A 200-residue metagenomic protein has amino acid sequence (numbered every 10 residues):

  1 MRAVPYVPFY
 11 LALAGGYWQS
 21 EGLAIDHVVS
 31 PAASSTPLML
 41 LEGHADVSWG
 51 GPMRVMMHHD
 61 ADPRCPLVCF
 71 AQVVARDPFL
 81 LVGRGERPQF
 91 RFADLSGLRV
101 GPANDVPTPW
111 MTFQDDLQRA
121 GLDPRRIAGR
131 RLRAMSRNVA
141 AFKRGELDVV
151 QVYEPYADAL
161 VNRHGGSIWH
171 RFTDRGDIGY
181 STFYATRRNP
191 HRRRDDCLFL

Functional and structural regions predicted by a protein language model:
M1-R125, G129-A141, D148-P155, I168-I178: Short, glycine-/small- and polar/acidic-enriched structural segments that line small-molecule recognition paths
G15-Q19, S181-L200: Extended ligand-binding regions for polar small-molecule ligands
P63, G165, R194-D195: Proline-centered flexible-loop/turn and helix-kink motifs
G97, L147-D148, R194, L200: Alpha-helical hinge/cap motifs
L160: Short helix- or helix-capping micro-motifs that position conserved polar/aromatic residues at function-defining sites
